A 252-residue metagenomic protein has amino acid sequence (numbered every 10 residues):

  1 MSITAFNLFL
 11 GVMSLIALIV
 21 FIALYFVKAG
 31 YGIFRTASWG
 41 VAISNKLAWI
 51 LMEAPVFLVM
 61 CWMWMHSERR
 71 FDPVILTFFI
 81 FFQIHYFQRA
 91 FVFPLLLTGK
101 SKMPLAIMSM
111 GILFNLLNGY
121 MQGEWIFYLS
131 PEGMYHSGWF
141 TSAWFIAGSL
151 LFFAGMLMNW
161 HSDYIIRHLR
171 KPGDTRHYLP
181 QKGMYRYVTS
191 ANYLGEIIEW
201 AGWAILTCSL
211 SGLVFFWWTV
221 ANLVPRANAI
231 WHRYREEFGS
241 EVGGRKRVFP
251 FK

Functional and structural regions predicted by a protein language model:
M1-F87, V92-S109: Membrane-helix and juxtamembrane interface regions of eukaryotic multi-pass membrane proteins
S2-I22, M60-F71, I107, F114 (+1 more regions): Hydrophobic transmembrane alpha-helices
I22-F34, F87-F91, K100, W125-P131 (+3 more regions): Juxtamembrane interfacial secondary-structure elements that flank transmembrane helices in multi-pass membrane proteins
W62-H66, L117-S130: Juxtamembrane "helix exit" motif at the C-terminal ends of alpha-helical transmembrane segments in multi-pass membrane
F93, A106-W125: Active-site pocket-lining segments that scaffold enzyme catalytic pockets across diverse folds
